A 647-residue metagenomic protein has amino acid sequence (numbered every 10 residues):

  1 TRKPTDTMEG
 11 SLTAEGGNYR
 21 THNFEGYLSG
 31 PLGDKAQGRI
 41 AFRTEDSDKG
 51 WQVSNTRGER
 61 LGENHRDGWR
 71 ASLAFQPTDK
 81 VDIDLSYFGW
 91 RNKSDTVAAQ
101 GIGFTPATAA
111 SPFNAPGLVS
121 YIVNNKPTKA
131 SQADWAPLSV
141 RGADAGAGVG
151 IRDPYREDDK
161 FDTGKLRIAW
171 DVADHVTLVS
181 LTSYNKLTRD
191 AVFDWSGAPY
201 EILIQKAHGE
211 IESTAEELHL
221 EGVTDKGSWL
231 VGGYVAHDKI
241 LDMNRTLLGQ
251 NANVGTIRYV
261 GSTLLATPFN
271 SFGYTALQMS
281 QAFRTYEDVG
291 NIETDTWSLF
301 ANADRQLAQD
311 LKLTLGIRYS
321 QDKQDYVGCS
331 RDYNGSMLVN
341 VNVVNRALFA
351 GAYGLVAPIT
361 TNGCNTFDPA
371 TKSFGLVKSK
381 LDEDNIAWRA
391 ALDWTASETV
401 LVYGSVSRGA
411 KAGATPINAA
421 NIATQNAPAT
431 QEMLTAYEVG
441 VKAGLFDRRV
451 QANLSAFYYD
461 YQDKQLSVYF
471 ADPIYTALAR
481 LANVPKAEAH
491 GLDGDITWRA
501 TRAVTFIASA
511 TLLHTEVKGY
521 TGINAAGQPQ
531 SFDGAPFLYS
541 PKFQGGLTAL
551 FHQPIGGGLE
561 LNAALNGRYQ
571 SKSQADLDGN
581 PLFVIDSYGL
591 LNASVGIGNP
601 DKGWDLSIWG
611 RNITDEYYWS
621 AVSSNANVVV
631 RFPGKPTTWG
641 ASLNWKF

Functional and structural regions predicted by a protein language model:
R2-W69, P77-V81, K160-D162, H175-L178 (+4 more regions): Outer-membrane beta-barrel translocator/receptor signature
K35-G38, K80-I83, H175-L178, K226-W229 (+6 more regions): Repeated loop/turn-to-beta-strand initiation elements of outer-membrane beta-barrel proteins
W51-R60, V97-G150, W195-Q205, R245-E287 (+6 more regions): Solvent-exposed loop segments that connect transmembrane elements
G58, N64-L230, A236-L241, Q451-A452: Outer-membrane beta-barrel domain signature, strongest for Gram-negative TonB-dependent receptors and also present
A74-T78, L220, K226, G232-A236 (+2 more regions): Structural signature of Gram-negative outer-membrane beta-barrels, strongest in the C-terminal barrel of TonB-dependent
R167, D171, T177-S183, T188-V192 (+6 more regions): Membrane-embedded beta-barrel scaffold of Gram-negative outer-membrane proteins
S228, Q309-L313, S455-D460, L481-L577 (+1 more regions): Gram-negative outer-membrane beta-barrel transporters
N253, D460, T501, R568-D576 (+1 more regions): C-terminal beta-signal and adjacent terminal beta-strands/loops of Gram-negative outer-membrane beta-barrel proteins
